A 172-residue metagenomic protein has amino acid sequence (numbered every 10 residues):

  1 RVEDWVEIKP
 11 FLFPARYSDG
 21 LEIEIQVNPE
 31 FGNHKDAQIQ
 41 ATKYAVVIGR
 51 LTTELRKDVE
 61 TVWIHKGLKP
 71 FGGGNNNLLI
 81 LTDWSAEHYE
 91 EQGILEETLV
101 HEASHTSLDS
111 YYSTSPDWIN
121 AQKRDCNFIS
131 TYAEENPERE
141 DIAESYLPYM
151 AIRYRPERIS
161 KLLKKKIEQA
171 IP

Functional and structural regions predicted by a protein language model:
R1-L78: Auxiliary, metal-adjacent structural segments of Zn-dependent hydrolase domains
Q26-A37, W84-E90, F128-E134: Second-shell loop/turn segments in exported
T53, S104-D109, P148-I152: Sec-exported extracytoplasmic/periplasmic mature domains
K66-L68, D83-S85, S104, L108: Short, flexible loop/turn elements at secondary-structure junctions
K69-N75, T106-A121: A structural motif
L81-L99: Short pre-active-site segment immediately N-terminal to the catalytic Zn-binding motif
G93-Y111, A143: Active-site recognition of the HExxH zinc-binding catalytic motif
N120-P172: Metalloprotease/metallohydrolase-associated module, dominated by Zn2+-dependent proteases
